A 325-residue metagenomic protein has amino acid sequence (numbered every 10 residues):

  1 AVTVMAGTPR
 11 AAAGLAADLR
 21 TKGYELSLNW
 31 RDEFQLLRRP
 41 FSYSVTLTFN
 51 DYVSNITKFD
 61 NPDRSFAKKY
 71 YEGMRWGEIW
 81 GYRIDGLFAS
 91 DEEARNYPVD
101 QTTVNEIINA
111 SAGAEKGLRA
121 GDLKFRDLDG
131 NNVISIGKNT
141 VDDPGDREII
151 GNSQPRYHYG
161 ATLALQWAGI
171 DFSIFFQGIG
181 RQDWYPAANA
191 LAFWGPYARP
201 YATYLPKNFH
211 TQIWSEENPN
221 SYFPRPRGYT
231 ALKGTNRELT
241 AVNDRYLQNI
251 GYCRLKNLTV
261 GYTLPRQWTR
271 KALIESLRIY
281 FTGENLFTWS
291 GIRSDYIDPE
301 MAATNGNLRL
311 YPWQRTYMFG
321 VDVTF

Functional and structural regions predicted by a protein language model:
A1-R83, V242-F325: Extracellular/periplasmic, surface-exposed regions of secreted and cell-surface proteins
A1-V4, G23, V133-V141, P226-R237 (+1 more regions): Active-site-adjacent bridging/hinge elements
V2-G14, P144-D146, G151-Y157: Active-site beta-strand/loop architecture of penicillin-binding DD-peptidases
G14-R20, Y24, E33-G151, W184 (+2 more regions): Conserved small-residue
L28, S90-E92, A161, V323: Aromatic-residue-lined binding/catalytic grooves and analogous aromatic/hydrophobic interfacial grooves in multimeric
A120, G180-L273, L277-R278: Extracytoplasmic gating/loop element in the C-terminal half of outer-membrane beta-barrel translocons and assembly
P144, R181-D183, I297-P299: A short local loop/turn or secondary-structure capping micro-motif enriched for an aromatic residue
N152-A187: Glycine-rich, aromatic-lined ligand/substrate-binding cores of catalytic and carbohydrate-binding domains
